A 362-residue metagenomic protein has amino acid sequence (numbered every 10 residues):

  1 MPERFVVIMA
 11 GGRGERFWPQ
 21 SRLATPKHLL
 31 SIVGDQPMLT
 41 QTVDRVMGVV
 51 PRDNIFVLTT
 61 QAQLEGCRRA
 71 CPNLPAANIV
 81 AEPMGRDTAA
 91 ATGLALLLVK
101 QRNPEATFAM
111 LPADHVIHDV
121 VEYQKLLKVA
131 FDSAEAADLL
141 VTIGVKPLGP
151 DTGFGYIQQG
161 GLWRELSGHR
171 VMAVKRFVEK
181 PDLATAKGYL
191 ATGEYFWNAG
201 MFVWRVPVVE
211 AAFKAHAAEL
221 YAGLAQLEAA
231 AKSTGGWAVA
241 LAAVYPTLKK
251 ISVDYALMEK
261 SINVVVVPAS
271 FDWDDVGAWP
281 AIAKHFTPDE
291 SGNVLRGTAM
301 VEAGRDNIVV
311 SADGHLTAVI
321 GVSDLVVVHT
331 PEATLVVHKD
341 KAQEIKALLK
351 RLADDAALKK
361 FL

Functional and structural regions predicted by a protein language model:
M1-I8, E15-P26, S31-K128, D132 (+2 more regions): Conserved N-terminal catalytic core of the sugar/cofactor nucleotidyltransferase
P2-E3, V206-L362: Left-handed beta-helix
P2-F5, R52-D53, P75-A76, N103-A106 (+10 more regions): Short coil/turn connectors at secondary-structure junctions
G11, T60-Q61, P83, L111-A113 (+13 more regions): Fold-independent oxyanion-binding glycine-rich loops and adjacent beta-strand/coil segments at enzyme active sites
H28, Q41, R45, G66 (+12 more regions): Alpha-helical scaffold segments in soluble metabolic enzymes
G85-A90, G149-D151, L183-T185, W273-D274: A short acidic, often aromatic-flanked loop/helix-cap motif at beta-alpha or helix-coil junctions that lines enzyme
V120-Y245, V265, K339: Conserved core of the sugar-phosphate nucleotidyltransferase
